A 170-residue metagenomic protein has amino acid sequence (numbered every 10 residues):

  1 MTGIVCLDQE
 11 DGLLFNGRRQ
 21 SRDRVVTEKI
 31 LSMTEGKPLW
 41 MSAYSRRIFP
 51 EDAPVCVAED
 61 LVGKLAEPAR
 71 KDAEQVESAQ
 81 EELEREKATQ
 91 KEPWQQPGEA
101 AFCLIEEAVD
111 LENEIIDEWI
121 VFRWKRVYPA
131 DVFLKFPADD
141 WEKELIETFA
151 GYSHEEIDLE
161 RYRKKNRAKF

Functional and structural regions predicted by a protein language model:
M1-F170: Enzymes that bind and transform nitrogen-containing heteroaromatic metabolites
